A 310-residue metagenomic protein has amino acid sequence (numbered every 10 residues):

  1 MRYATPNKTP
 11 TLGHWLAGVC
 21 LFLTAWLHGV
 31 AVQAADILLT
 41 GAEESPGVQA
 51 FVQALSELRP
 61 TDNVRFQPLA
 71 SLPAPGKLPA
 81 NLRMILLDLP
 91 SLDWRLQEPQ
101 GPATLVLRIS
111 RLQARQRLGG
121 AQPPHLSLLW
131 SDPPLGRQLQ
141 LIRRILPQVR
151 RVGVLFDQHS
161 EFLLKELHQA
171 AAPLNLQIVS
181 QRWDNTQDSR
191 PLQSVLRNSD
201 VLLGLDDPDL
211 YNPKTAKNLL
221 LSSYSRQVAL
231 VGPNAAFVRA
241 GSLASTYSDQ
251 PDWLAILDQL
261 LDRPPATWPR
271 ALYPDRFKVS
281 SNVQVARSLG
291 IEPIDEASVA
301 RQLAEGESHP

Functional and structural regions predicted by a protein language model:
Y3-V19: Bacterial N-terminal signal peptides that target proteins for export
N7, V30-V32: Generic alpha-helical secondary structure signal
L23-T24, S71: A short, compositionally biased domain-edge/stem linker segment
T24, G29-V30: N-terminal signal peptide c-region/cleavage motif recognized by signal peptidases
A34-P310: Short hydrophobic alpha-helices and adjacent helix-cap/hinge residues
